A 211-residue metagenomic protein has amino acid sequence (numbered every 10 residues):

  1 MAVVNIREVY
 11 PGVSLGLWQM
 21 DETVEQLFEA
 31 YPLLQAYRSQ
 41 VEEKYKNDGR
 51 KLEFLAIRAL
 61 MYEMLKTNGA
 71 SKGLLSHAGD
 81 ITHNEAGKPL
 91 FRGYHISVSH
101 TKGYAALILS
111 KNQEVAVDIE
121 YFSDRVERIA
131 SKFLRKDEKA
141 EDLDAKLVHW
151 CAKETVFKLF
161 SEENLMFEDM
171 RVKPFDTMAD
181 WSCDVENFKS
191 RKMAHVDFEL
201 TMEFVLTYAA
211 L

Functional and structural regions predicted by a protein language model:
M1-L211: Core catalytic alpha/beta fold that binds nucleotide/phospho-ligands
